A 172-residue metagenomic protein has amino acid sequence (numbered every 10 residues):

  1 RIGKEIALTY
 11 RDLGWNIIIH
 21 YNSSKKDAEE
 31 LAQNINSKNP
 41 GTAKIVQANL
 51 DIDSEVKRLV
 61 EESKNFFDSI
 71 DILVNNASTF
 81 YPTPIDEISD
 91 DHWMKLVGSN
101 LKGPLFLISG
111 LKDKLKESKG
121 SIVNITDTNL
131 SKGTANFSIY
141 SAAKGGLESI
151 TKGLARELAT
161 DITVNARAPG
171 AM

Functional and structural regions predicted by a protein language model:
R1-I18: Canonical Rossmann dinucleotide-binding motif of NAD(H)/NADP(H)-dependent dehydrogenases/reductases, specifically
W15-E30: Conserved glycine-rich Rossmann-like NAD(P)H-binding loop of the short-chain dehydrogenase/reductase
N76-Y81: Conserved NAD(P)H cofactor-binding loop of Rossmann-fold oxidoreductase domains
P84-I85, H92-V97: Substrate-binding pocket helix/loop in short-chain dehydrogenase/reductase
D86, K132-S138: Active-site loop immediately N-terminal to the catalytic Tyr-X3-Lys motif of short-chain dehydrogenase/reductase
I108, A143, T151: Active-site helix of classical SDR
D113, R156-T160: Alpha-helical segment proximal to the catalytic Tyr-Lys
